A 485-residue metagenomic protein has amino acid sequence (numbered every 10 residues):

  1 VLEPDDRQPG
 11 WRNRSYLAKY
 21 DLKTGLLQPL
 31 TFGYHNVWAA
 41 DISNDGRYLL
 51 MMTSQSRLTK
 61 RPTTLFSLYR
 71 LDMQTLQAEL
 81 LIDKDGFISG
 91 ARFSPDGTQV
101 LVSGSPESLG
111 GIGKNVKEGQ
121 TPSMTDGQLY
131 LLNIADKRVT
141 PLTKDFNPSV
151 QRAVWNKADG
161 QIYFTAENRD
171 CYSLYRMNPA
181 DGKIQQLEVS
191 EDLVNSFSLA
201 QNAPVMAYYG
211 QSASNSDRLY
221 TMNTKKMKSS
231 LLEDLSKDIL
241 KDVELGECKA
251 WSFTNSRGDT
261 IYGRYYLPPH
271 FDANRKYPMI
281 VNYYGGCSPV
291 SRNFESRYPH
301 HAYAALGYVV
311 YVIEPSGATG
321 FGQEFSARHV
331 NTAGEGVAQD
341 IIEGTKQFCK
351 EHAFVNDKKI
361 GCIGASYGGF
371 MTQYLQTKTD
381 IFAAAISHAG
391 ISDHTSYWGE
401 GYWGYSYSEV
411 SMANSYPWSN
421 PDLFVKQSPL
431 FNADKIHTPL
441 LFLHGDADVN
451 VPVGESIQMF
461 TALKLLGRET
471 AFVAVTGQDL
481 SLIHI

Functional and structural regions predicted by a protein language model:
V1-Y16, T31-V37, M52-L68, L80-S89 (+6 more regions): A flexible loop/linker signature enriched in serine peptidases of the S9 family
G10-L17, W38-D41, L50-T53, S103 (+5 more regions): Non-catalytic accessory segments flanking enzyme active sites
D21-G25, D72-L76, N133-K137, N178-G182 (+1 more regions): Short loop/turn segments that connect beta-strands within beta-propeller blades
Q28, K144-Q151, L235-G246: Surface-exposed loop and turn segments in beta-propeller and other repeat-based domains that flank or scaffold
A40-Y48, A91-Q99, A153-G160, F197-P204 (+1 more regions): Blade-terminus and WD-like Trp-Asp/Gly-His loop motifs, strongest in beta-propeller folds
L235-K358, A365, G399-W403: Cap/lid segment of the alpha/beta-hydrolase catalytic domain
A305, V312-I483: Active-site-proximal cap/loop segments of hydrolase catalytic domains
